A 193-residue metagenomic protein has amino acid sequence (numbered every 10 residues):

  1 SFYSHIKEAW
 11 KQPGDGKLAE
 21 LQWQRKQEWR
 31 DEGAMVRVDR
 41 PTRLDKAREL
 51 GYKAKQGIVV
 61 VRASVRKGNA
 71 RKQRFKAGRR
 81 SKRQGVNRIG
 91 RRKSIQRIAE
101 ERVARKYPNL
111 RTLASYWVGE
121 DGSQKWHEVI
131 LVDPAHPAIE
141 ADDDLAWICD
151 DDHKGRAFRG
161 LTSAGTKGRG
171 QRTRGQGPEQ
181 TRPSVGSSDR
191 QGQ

Functional and structural regions predicted by a protein language model:
S1-Q56, K76-Q193: Low-complexity, rRNA-contacting terminal tracts
K55-K72: An N-terminal amphipathic alpha-helical segment
